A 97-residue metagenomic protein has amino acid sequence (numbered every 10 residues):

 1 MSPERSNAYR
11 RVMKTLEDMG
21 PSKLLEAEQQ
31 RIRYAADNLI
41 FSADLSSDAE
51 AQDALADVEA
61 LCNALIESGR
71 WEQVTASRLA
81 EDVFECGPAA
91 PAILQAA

Functional and structural regions predicted by a protein language model:
M1, R5-A8, L24, E28 (+3 more regions): Residue-level recognition of alpha-helical structural elements
M1-Q29, R33-A35, V83-A97: Short terminal alpha-helical segments
M19-A60: Amphipathic alpha-helical interaction modules
D57-A97: Amphipathic alpha-helical binding modules
